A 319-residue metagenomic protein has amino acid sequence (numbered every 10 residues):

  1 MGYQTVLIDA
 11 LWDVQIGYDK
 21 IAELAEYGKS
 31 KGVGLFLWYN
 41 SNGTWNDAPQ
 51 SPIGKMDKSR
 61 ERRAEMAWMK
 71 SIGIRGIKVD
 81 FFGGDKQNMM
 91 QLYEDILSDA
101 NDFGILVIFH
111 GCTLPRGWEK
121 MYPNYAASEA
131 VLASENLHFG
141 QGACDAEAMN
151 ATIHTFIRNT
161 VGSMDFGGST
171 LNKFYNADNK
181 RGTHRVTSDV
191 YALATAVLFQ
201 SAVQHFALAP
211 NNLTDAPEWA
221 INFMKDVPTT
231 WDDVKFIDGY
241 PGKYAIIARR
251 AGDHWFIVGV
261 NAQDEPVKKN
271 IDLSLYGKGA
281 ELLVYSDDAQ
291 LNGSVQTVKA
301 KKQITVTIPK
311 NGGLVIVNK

Functional and structural regions predicted by a protein language model:
M1, T5: An acidic-aromatic substrate-binding cleft motif
L7-V186: Aromatic- and carboxylate-enriched substrate-binding clefts and catalytic-loop regions of carbohydrate-active enzymes
N176-V186, V197-F199, Q204, R250-H254 (+1 more regions): Long hydrophobic segments that form regular secondary structure
V190, A194-F236: Catalytic cores of secreted or luminal carbohydrate-active enzymes
V234-F236, I246-I247, V295-Q296, Q303-V306: Beta-strand-rich interaction surfaces with strong enrichment in secreted/lumenal proteins
Y240-G277, N311-V317: Carbohydrate-binding surface patches
L283-K301: Solvent-exposed beta-strand/loop surfaces of large extracellular or lumenal domains
Q296-K319: C-terminal beta-strand-rich structural cap/linker in extracellular carbohydrate-active enzymes
